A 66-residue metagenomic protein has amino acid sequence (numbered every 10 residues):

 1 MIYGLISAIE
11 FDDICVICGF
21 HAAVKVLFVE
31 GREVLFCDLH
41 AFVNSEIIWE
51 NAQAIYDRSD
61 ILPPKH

Functional and structural regions predicted by a protein language model:
M1-A8, N44-S45, W49: A broadly conserved sequence feature marking short terminus-proximal activation segments in nucleic acid-centric
E10, V29-R32: Flanking scaffold residues of small Cys/His-coordinated metal-binding clusters
D12-C18: Short cysteine-rich clusters marking metal-coordination/redox-active sites
V16, L35-D38: Cys/His/Pro-rich metal-binding microdomains
G19-A22, A41: Cys/His-rich microdomains that often coordinate metals
H21-E30: Canonical RING-type zinc finger of E3 ubiquitin-protein ligases
H40-D57: Short metal-binding segments enriched for Cys and/or His
A54-H66: Charge-dense polyanion-binding interfaces
